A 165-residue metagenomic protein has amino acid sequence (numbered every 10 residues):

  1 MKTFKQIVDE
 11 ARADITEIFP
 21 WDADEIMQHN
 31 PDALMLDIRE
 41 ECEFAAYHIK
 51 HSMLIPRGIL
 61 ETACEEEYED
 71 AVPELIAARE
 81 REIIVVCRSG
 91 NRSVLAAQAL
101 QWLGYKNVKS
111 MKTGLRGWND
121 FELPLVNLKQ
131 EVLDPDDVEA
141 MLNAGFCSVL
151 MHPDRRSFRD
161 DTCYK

Functional and structural regions predicted by a protein language model:
M1-A33, E41-E82, N91-K165: Rhodanese-like catalytic fold shared by cysteine-dependent sulfurtransferases and DSP/PTP-type phosphatases
L36: Active-site flanking residues adjacent to catalytic metal/cofactor-binding acidic residues
V86: Short, surface-exposed ligand- or partner-binding patches at beta-edge/loop junctions that are enriched in aromatics
